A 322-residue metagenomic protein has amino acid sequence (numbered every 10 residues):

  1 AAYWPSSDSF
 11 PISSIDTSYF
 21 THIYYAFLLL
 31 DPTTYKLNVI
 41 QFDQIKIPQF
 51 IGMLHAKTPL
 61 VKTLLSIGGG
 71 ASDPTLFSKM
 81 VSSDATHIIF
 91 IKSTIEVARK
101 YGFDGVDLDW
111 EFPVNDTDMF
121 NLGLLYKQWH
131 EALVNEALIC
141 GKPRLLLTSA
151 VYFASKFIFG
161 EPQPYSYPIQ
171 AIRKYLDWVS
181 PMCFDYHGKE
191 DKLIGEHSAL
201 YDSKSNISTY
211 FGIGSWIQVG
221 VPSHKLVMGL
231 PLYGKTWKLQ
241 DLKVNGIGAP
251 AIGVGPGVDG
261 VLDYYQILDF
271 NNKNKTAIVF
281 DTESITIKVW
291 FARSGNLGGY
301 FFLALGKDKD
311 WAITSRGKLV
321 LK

Functional and structural regions predicted by a protein language model:
A1-A98, Q128, D202, S315: Glycan-recognition patch characteristic of GH18 chitinases/ENGases and related GlcNAc/peptidoglycan-binding proteins
W4-Y19, S82-K100, F157-I172, T209-I213 (+1 more regions): Short, acidic/polar
T21, P59-T63, G102-V106, P143-L145 (+3 more regions): Short, well-ordered coil/turn segments that N-cap beta-strands
I23, L65, L108, W129 (+4 more regions): Conserved, mostly hydrophobic/aromatic
Y25-L29, H55-A56, I95, R99-F103 (+5 more regions): Sec-exported extracytoplasmic/periplasmic mature domains
T33-I45, E111-F270: Substrate-binding surface in catalytic domains of secreted glycosidases
K46, K235, I285-K322: Acidic/aromatic/glycine-rich contiguous surface patches that form carbohydrate-binding/processing clefts and analogous
I252-N296: Hydrophobic, secondary-structure "cap" segments at the distal end of domains
